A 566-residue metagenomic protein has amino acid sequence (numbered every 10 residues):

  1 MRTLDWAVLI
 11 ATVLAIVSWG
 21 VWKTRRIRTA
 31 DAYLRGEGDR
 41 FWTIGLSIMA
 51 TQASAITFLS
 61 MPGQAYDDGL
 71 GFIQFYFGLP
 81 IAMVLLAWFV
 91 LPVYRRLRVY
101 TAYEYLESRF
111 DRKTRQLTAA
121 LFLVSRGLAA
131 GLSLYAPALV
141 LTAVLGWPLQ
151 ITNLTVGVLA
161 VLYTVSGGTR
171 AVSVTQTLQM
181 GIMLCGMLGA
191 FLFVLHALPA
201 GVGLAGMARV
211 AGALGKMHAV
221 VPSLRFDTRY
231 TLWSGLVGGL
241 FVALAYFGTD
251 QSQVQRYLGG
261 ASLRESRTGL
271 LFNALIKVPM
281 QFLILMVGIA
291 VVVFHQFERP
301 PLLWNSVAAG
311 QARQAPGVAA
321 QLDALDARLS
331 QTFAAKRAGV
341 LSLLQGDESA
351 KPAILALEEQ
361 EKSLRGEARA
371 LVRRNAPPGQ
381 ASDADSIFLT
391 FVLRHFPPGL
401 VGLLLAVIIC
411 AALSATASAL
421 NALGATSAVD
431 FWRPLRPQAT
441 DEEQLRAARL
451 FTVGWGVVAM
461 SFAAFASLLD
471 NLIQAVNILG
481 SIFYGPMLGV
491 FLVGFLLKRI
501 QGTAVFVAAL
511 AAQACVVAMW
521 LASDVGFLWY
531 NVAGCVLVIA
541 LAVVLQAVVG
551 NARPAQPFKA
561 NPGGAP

Functional and structural regions predicted by a protein language model:
M1-P566: Membrane-embedded helix-loop-helix hairpins and adjacent transmembrane boundary segments in multi-pass transporters
